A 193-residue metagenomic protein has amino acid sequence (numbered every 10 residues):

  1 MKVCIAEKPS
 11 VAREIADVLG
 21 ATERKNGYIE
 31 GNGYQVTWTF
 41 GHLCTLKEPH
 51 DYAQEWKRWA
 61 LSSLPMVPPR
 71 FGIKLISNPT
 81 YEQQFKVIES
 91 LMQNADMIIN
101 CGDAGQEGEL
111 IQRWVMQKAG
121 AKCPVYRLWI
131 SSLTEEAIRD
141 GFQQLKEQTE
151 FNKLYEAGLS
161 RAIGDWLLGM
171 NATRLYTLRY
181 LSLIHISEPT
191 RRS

Functional and structural regions predicted by a protein language model:
M1-R179: Intrinsically disordered, low-complexity regulatory segments
I184-S193: Single conserved hydrophobic/aromatic residue that forms the stacking wall/gate of nucleotide- or nucleobase-binding
